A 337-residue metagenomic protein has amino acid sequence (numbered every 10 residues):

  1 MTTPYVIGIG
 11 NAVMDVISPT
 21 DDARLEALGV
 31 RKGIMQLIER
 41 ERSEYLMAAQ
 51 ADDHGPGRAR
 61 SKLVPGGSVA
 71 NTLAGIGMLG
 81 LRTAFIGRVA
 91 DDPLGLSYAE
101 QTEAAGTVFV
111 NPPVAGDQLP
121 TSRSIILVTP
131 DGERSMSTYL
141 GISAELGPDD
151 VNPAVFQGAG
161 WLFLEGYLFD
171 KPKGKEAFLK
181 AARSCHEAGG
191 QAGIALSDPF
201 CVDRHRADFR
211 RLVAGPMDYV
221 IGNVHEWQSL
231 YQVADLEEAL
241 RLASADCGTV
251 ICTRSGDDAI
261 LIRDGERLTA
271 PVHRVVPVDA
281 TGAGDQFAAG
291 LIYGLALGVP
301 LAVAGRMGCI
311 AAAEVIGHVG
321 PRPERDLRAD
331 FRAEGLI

Functional and structural regions predicted by a protein language model:
M1-A84, L96-S97: Glycine-rich phosphate/adenosyl-contacting loop at the front of the ribokinase-like
M1-G8, A12-T20, K32-I38, G57 (+3 more regions): Conserved phosphate-binding/catalytic region of the ribokinase-like
T83, F109, A192-G193, V250: Hydrophobic beta-strand scaffold residues
Q101-Q118: A glycine-rich helix N-cap at a beta->alpha junction
V110-V114, I126-P172: Conserved phosphate-binding/catalytic loop of the ribokinase/pfkB sugar-kinase fold
P153-Q157, V213-A214, S244: A short, aliphatic-rich alpha-helical micro-motif
W161-R241, D257-A259: Conserved beta-alpha-beta core of the PfkB/ribokinase-like small-molecule kinase fold
